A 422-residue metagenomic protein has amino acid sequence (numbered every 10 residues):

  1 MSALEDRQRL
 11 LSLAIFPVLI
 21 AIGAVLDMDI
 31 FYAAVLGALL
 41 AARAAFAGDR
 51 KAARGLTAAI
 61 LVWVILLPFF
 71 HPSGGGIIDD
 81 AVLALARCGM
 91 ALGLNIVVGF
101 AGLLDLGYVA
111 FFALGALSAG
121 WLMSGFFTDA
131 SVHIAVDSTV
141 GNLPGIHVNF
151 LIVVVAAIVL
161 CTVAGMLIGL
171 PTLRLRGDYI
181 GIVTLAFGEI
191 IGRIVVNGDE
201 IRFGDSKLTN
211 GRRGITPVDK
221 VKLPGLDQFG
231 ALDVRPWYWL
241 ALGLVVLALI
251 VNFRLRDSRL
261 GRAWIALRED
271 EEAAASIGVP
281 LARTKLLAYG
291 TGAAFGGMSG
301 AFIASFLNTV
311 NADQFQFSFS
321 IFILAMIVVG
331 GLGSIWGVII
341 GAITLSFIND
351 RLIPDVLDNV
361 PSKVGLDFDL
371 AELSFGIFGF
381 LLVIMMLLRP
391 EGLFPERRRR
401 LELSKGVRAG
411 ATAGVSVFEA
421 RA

Functional and structural regions predicted by a protein language model:
M1-A422: Transmembrane alpha-helices and adjacent helix-loop boundaries
